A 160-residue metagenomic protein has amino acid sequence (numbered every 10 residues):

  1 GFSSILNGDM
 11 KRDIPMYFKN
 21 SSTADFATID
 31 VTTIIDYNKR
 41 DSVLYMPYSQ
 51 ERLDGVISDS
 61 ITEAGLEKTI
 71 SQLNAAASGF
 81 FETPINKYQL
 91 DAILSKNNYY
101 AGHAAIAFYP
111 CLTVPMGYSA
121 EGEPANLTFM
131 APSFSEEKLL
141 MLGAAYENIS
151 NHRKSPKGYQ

Functional and structural regions predicted by a protein language model:
G1-G102, I106, N148-Q160: Amidase signature
N20, Y109-Q160: Structural helix-boundary/capping segments
